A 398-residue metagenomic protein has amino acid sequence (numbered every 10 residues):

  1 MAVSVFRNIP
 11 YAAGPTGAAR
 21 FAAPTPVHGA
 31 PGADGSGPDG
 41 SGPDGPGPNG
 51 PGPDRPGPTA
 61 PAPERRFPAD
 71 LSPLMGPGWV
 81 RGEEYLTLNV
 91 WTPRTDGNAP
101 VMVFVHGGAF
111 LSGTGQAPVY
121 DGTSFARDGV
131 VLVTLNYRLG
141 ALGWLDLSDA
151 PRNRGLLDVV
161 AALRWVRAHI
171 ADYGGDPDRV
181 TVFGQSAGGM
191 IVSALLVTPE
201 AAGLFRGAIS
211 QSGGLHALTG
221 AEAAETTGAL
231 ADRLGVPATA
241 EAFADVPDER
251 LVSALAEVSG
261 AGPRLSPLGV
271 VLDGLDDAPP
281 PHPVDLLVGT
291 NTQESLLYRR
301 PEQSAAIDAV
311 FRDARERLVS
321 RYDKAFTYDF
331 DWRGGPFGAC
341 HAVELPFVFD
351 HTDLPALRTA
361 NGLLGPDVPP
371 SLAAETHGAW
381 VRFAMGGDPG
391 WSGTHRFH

Functional and structural regions predicted by a protein language model:
M1-A150, R358-G393: Non-catalytic accessory segments of hydrolases
P15, E64, D285-L297, D313-E316 (+1 more regions): Mobile gating loops/cap/lid regions near enzyme active sites that modulate substrate access
Y85, P151-D172: Alpha/beta-hydrolase active-site loop
P100, Y173-Q185: Alpha/beta-hydrolase fold nucleophile elbow
G107, R154-D158, S186-G189: Active-site loop->helix "elbow" adjoining a glycine-rich segment at hydrolase catalytic centers
R127, V182, I209-Q211: A short, hydrophobic beta-strand element of the alpha/beta-hydrolase
A168, A202, G207, Q211-V319: Substrate-access "cap/lid" subdomains that shape and gate the entrance to catalytic or ligand-binding pockets
G189-A201: Short glycine-enriched nucleophile-adjacent loop and the immediately C-terminal alpha-helix near the catalytic center
